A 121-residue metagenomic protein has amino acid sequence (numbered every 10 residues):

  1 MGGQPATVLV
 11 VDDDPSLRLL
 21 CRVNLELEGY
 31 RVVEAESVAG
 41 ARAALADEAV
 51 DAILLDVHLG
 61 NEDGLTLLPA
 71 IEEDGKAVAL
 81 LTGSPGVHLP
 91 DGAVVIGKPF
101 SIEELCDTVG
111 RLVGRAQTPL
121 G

Functional and structural regions predicted by a protein language model:
M1-L9, R42, S101-G121: Non-catalytic signal-transmission and effector/linker regions of two-component phosphorelay proteins
R18, G60: The feature encodes the CheY-like receiver
L19-L27: Charged docking surfaces used in two-component/phosphorelay signaling
E34-A52: Acidic, metal-coordinating helix/loop segments flanking the phosphotransfer/catalytic sites of two-component signaling
S37, D63-T66: Acidic catalytic/metal-coordinating carboxylates
A43, L65-K76: Short amphipathic alpha-helix used as the core "switch/output" element in two-component signaling
D56: Active-site residues of response regulator receiver
K76, L81-G83: Hydrophobic/aromatic residues positioned on beta-strands within the core alpha/beta folds
